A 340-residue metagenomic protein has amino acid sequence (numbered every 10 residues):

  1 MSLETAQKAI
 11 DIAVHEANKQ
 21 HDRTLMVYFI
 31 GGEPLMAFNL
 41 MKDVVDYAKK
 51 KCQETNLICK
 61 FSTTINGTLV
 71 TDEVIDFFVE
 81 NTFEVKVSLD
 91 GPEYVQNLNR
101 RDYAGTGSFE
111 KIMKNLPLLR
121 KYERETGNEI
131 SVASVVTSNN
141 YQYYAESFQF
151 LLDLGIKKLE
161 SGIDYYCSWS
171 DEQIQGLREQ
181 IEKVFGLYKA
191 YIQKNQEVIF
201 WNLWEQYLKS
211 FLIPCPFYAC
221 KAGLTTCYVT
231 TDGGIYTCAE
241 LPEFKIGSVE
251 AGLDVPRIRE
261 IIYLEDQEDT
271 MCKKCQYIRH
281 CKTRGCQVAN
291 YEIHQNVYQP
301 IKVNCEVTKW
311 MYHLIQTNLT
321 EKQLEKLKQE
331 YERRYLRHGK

Functional and structural regions predicted by a protein language model:
L3-Y28, A37-I163: Radical SAM/AdoMet-radical enzyme domain recognition
R23-L25, G223, D232, M271: Exposed loop/turn and edge beta-strand positions of beta-sandwich/beta-sheet ligand-binding modules
G31-G32: Short acidic donor-binding/metal-coordinating loop in glycosyltransferase active sites
Y94-M113, P117-D232, E240-K245: Radical SAM enzyme [4Fe-4S]-AdoMet core and its adjacent flexible, acidic and glycine-rich loops/tails across
E240-K340: Flexible mid-to-C-terminal extensions adjoining Fe-S/redox cofactors in radical SAM and related proteins
